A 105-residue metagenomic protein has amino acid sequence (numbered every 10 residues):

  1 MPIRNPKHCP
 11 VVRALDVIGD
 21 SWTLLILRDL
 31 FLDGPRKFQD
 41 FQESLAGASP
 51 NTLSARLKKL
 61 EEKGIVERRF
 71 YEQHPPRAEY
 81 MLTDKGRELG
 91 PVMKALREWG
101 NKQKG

Functional and structural regions predicted by a protein language model:
M1, P6, D84-G105: C-terminal regulatory/oligomerization modules of transcriptional regulators
C9-S49, Q73: N-terminal helix-turn-helix DNA-binding core of bacterial DNA-binding proteins
G19, E72-A95: Basic, amphipathic "hinge/linker" alpha-helix immediately C-terminal to the N-terminal HTH DNA-binding motif
T23, T52, T83: Ser/Thr-centric signal marking residues that sit in or immediately flank functional binding/regulatory motifs
G34, G64, G100-K104: A general structural signal marking secondary-structure boundaries and capping sites
Q39-P75: Canonical helix-turn-helix DNA-binding module
